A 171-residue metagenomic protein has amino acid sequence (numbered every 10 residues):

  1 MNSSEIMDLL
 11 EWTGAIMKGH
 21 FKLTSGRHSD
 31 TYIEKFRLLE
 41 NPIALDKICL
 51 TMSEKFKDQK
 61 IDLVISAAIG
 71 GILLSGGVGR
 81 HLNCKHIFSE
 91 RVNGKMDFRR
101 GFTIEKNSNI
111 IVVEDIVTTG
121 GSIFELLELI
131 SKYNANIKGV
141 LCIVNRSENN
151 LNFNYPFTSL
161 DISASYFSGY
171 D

Functional and structural regions predicted by a protein language model:
M1-D58: Active-site-facing substrate-recognition patch
S3-L10, L127-D171: PRPP-dependent phosphoribosyltransferase catalytic core
E54, G76, R80, E128 (+1 more regions): Short, well-ordered alpha-helices that flank and scaffold nucleotide-derived cofactor binding pockets
Q59-A68: Short glycine-rich phosphate-binding loop at a beta-alpha junction
K60, E105-N107, F153: Residue-level preference for short coil/turn positions at secondary-structure junctions
D62, S108, K138: Conserved acidic residues
L74-I111, T119-F124: Short, glycine/charge-rich flexible loops or terminal/linker lids adjacent to PRPP-binding catalytic cores
